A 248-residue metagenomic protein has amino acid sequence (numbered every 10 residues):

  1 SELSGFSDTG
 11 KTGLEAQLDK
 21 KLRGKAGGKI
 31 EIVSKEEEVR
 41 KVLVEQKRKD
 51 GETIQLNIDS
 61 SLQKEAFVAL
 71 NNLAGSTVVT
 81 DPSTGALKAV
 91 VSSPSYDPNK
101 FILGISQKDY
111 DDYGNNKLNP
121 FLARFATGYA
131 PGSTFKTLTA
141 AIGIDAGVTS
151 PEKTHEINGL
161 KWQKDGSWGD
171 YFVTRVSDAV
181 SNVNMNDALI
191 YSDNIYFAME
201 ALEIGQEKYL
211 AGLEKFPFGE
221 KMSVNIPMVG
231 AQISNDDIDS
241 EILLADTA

Functional and structural regions predicted by a protein language model:
S1-S76, V91-A123, G128: Extracytoplasmic/periplasmic proteins that interact with beta-lactams or build/remodel peptidoglycan
S34-L43, S83-S133, L138-A248: Beta-lactam-recognizing serine transpeptidase/beta-lactamase-like catalytic domain environment
T77-P82: Short hydrophobic alpha-helical segments used for membrane anchoring or interfacial signaling
